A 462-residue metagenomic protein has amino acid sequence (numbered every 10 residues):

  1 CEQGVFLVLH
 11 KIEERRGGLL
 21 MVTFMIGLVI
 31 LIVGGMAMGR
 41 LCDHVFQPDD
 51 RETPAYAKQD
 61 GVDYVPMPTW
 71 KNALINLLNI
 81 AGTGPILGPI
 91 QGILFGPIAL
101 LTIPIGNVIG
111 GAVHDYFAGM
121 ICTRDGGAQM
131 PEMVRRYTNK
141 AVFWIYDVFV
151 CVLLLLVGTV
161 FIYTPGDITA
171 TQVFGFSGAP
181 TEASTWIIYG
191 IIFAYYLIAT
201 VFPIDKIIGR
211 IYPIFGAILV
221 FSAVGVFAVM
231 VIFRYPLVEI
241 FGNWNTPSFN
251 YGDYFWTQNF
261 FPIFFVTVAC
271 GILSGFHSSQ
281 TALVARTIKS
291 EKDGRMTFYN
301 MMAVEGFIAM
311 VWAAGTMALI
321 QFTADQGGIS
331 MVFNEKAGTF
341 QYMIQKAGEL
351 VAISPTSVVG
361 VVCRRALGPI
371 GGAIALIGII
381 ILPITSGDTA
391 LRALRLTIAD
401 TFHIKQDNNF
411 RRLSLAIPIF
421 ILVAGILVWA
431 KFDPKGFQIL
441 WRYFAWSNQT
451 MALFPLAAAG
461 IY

Functional and structural regions predicted by a protein language model:
L20-G39, G92-C122, P131, G372: Extracellular loop-to-transmembrane helix junctions
G27-A37, V150, L154-G158, G216-F233 (+3 more regions): Selective recognition of specific alpha-helical transmembrane segments in multi-pass small-molecule
I30-I86, D293: Membrane-interface "cap" regions at the ends of multi-pass membrane proteins
I30-L31, N76, G110-G126, M130-V201 (+3 more regions): Helix-loop-helix module between adjacent transmembrane segments
P68-G84, F227-Y235, S248-G315, I377-S386: Hydrophobic, membrane-embedded alpha-helices of multi-pass small-molecule transporters
G119, V231-T246, M301-V361, K431-K435: Extracellular/periplasmic helix-exit of transmembrane alpha-helices
K140-W144, E182-G190, N300-M310, M317 (+5 more regions): Loop-to-transmembrane helix boundary motifs in multi-pass membrane proteins
G158-F176, S184-I188, A199-T200, L219-Y251 (+1 more regions): Hydrophobic alpha-helical segments and their helix-loop junctions in multi-pass secondary transporters
